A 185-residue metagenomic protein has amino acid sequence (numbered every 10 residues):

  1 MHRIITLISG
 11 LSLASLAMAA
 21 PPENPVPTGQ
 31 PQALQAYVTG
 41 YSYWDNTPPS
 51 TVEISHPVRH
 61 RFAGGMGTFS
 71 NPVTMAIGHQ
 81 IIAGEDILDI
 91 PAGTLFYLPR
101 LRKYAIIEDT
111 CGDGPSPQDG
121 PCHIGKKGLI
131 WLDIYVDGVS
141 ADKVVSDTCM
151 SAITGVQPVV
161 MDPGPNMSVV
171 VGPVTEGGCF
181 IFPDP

Functional and structural regions predicted by a protein language model:
M1-P22: Fungal secretory targeting signals
N24-P185: Solvent-exposed, well-ordered loop and adjacent helix/strand elements within mature globular domains that form
